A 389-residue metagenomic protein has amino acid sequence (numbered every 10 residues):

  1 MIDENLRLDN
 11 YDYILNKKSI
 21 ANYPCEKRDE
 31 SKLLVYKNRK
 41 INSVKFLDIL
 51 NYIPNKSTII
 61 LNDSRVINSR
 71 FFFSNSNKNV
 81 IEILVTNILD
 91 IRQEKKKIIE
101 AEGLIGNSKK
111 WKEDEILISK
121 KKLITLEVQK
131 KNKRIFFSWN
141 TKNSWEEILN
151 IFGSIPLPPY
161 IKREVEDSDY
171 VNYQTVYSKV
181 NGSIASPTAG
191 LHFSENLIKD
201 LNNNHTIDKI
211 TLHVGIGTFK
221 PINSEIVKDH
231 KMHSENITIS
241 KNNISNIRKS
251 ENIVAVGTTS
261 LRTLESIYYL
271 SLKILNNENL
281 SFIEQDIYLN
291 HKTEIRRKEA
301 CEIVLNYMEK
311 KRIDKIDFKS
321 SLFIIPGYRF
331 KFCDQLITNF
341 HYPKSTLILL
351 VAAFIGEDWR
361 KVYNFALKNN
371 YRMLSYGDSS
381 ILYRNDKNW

Functional and structural regions predicted by a protein language model:
M1-W389: Surface-exposed, charge/polar-rich loops and edge strands
